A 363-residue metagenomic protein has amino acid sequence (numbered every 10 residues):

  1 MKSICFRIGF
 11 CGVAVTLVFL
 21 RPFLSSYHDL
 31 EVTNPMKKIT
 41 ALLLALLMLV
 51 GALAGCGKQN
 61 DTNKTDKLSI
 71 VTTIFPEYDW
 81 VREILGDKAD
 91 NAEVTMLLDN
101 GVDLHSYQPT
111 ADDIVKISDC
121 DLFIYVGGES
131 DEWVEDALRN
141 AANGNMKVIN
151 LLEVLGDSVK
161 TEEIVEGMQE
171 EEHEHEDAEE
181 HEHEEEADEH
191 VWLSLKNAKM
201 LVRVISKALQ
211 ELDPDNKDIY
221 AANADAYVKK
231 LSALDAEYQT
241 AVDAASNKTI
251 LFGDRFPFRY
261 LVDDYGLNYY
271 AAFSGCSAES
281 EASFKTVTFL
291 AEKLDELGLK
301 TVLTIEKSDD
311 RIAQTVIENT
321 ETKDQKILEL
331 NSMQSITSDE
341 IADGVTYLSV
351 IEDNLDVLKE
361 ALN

Functional and structural regions predicted by a protein language model:
M1, T16: Hydrophobic alpha-helical positions that pack around
K2-S3, E31-L43: Positively charged n-region of N-terminal signal peptides that target proteins for export
G9, T40-L47: Sec-dependent signal peptide hydrophobic core
L17-P35: Short, Lys/Arg-enriched N-terminal segments with co-localized hydrophobic residues within the first ~10-30 amino acids
L42, C56-N363: Extracytoplasmic metal-acquisition and chelation regions
G51-G55: C-terminal motif of bacterial Sec signal peptides marking the signal peptidase cleavage site
